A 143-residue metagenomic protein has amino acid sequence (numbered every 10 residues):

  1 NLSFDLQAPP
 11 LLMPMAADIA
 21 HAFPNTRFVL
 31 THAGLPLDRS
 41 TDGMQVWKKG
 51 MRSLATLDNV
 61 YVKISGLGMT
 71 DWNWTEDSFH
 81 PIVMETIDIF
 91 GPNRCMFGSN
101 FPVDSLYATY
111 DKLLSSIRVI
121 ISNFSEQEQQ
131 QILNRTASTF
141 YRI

Functional and structural regions predicted by a protein language model:
N1-M96: Catalytic pocket-lining loop regions of alpha/beta-barrel enzymes, especially the amidohydrolase/enolase/GH5 lineages
D5, P102, R118: Generic anion/oxyanion-binding catalytic loop in active/binding sites
D18-A20, D38-D42, E76, F101 (+3 more regions): Charge-rich, low-complexity amphipathic helices in intrinsically disordered tails/linkers adjacent to domains
H32, V62, N100, Q129 (+1 more regions): Conserved, mostly hydrophobic/aromatic
L67-M69, F101-D104: Short Gly/Pro-enriched loop/turn and capping motifs at secondary-structure junctions
E85, I89-M96, S105-I143: Mid-to-C-terminal alpha-helical segments outside catalytic/metal-binding sites
